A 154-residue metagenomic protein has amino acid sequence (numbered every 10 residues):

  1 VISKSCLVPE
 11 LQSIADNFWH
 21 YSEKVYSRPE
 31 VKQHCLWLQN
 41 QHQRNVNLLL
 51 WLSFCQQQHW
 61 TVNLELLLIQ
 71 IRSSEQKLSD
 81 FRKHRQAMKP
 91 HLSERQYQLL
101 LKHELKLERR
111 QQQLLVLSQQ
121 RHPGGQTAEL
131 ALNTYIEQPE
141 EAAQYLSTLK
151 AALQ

Functional and structural regions predicted by a protein language model:
V1-S13, A151-Q154: Short, low-complexity, intrinsically disordered N-terminal peptides in bacterial proteins
I2, D16-P29: Acidic, glycine/proline-rich low-complexity segments that act as flexible tails and inter-domain linkers
I2-C6, N63-Q119: Aromatic-anchored, charged helix-turn/loop surface patch used as a conserved interaction hotspot
C6-D16, K32, Q41: N-terminal leader/targeting segments
A15-F18, R44-L48, S93, Y97 (+1 more regions): Short runs of predominantly hydrophobic/aromatic residues within well-ordered alpha helices that form helix-helix
E30-L68: N-terminal interaction modules that seed assembly of large macromolecular complexes
L36-W37, T61-Q76, Q126-L130, A151: Short alpha-helical "patches" and their helix-cap loops
P90-Q154: A charged, amphipathic interaction segment
